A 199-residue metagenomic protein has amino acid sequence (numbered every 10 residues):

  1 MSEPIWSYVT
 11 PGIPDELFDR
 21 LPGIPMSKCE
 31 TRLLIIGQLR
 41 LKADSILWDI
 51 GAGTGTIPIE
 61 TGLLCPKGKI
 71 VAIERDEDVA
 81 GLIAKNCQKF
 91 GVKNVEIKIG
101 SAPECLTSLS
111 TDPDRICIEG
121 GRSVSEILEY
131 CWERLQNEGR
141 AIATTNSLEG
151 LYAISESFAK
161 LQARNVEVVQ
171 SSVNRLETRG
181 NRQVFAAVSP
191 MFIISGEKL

Functional and structural regions predicted by a protein language model:
M1-A43, W48, G81-K85, K89-F90 (+1 more regions): Class I SAM-dependent transferase core
G51: Conserved S-adenosyl-L-methionine
T54-P66: Conserved SAM-binding loop of SAM-dependent methyltransferases across substrates and taxa, primarily the Class I
K67-V71: Short beta-strand element of Class I
I73-P113: S-adenosyl-L-methionine
I97-I142: Active-site segment flanking the S-adenosylmethionine/decSAM binding pocket in AdoMet-dependent transferases
Y130-V188, F192: C-terminal substrate-binding/active-site "lid" region of AdoMet-derived donor-dependent transferases
G196-L199: C-terminal lobe and adjacent flexible extensions of AdoMet/dcAdoMet transferase-like proteins
